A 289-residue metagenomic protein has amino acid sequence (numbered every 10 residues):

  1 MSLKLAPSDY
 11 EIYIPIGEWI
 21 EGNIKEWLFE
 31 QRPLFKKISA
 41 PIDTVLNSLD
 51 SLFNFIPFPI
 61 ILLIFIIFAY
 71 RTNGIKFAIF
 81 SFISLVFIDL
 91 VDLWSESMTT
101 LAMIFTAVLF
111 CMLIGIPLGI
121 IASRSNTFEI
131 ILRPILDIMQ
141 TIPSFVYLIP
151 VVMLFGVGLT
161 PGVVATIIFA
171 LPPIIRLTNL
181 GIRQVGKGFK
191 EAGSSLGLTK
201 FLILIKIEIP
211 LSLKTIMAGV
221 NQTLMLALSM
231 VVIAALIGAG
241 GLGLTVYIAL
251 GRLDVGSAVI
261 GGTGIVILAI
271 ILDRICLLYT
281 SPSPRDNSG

Functional and structural regions predicted by a protein language model:
S2-I56: Interfacial loop/helix-cap signal at membrane boundaries in integral membrane proteins
D43-N54, W94-T106, E129-L132, L136-M139 (+5 more regions): Alpha-helical membrane-interface segments at transmembrane helix boundaries
F58-I64, I75-V86: Hydrophobic mid-bilayer segments of alpha-helices in multi-pass membrane transport proteins, especially secondary
F65-Y70, I88-S95, V108-L136: Transmembrane-helix boundary motif in ABC transporter permease subunits
M103-T106, C111-I114, I120-S123, L136-A170: Generic hydrophobic transmembrane alpha-helix motif, especially the helices
V164, I168, K200-A234, G256 (+4 more regions): Transmembrane alpha-helices
I174-G219, V246: Short cytoplasmic-facing helical segments at TM-TM junctions of multi-pass membrane proteins
Y279-P284: Conserved small/polar residues in nucleotide/adenosyl-binding loops
